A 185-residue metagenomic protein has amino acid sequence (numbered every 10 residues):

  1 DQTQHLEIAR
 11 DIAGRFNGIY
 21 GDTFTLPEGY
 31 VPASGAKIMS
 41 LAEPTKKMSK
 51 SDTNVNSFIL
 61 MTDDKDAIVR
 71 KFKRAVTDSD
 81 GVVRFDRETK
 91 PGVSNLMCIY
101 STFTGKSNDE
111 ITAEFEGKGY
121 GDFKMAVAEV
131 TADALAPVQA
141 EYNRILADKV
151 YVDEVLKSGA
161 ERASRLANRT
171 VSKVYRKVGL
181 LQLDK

Functional and structural regions predicted by a protein language model:
Q4, R10-K185: Conserved nucleotide- and phosphate/pyrophosphate-binding catalytic cores in adenylate/nucleotidyl-handling enzymes
